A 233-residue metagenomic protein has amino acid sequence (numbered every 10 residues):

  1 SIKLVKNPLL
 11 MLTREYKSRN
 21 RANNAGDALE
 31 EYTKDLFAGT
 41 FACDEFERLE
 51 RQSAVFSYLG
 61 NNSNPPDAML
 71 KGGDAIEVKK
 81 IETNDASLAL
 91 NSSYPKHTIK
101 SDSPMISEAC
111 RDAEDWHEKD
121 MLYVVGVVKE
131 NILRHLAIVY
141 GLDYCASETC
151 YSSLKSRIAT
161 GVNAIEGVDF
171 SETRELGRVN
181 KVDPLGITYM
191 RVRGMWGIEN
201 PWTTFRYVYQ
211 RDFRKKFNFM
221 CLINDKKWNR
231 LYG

Functional and structural regions predicted by a protein language model:
S1-P65, K80-G233: Nucleic-acid endonuclease domains
N62-A75: Short acidic loop-to-beta-strand element that houses the catalytic metal-binding Asp/Glu of nuclease active sites
